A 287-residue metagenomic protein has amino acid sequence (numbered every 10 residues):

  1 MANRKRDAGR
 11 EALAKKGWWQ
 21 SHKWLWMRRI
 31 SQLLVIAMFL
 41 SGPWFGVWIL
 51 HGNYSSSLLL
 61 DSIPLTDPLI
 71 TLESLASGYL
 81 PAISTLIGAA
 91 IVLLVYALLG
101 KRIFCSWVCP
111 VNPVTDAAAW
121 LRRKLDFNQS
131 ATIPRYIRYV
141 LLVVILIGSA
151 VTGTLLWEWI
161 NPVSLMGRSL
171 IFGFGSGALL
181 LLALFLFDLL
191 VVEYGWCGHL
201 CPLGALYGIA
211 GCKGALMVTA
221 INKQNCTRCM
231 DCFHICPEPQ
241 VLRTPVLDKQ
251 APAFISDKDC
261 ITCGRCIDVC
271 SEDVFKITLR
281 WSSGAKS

Functional and structural regions predicted by a protein language model:
M1-V246, Q250-A253, K258-I261, D268-S287: Non-ligating segments of multi-cofactor redox enzymes
